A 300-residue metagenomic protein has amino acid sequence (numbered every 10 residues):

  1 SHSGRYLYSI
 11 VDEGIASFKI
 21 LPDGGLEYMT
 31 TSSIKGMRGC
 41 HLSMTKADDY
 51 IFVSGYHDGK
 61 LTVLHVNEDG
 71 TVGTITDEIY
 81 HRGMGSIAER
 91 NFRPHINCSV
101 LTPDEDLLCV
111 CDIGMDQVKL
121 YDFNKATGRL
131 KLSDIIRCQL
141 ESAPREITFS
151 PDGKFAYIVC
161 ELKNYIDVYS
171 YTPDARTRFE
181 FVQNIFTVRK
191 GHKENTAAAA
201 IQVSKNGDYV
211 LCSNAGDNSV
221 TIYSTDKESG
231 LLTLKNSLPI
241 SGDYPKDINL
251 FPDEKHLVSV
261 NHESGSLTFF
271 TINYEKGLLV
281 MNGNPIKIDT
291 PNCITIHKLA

Functional and structural regions predicted by a protein language model:
S3-R5, A47-D49, D104-D106, D152-K154 (+2 more regions): Short coil/turn segments that connect the beta-strands within blades of beta-propeller domains
S9-D12, V53-Y56, T102, V110-I113 (+4 more regions): Conserved beta-strand positions in repeat-built beta-propeller and related beta-rich domains
F18-G25, V63-G73, D122-R129, Y169-F179 (+2 more regions): Short loop/turn segments immediately following beta-strands, especially the blade-tip and inter-blade linker loops
Y28-C98: Asp-box/WD-like beta-propeller blade repeats and closely related beta-sheet repeat scaffolds
T31-K35, Y80, E89-R93, I136-L140 (+3 more regions): Surface loop/turn motifs at the tips and blade-to-blade linkers of beta-strand repeat domains
C40, N97, R145, A199-A200 (+2 more regions): Structural signature of WD-repeat beta-propeller blades
T76-N91, V182-K193, I286-L299: Surface-exposed loop and turn segments in beta-propeller and other repeat-based domains that flank or scaffold
